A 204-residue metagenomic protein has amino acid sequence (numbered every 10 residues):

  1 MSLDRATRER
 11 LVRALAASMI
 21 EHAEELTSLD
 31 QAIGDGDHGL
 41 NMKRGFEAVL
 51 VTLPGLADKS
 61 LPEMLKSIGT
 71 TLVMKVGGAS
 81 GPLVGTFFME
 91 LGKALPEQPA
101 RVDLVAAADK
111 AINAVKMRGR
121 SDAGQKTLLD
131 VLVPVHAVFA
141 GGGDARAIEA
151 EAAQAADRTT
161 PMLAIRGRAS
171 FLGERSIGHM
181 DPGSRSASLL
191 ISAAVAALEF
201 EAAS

Functional and structural regions predicted by a protein language model:
M1-S204: N-terminal loops that bind phosphate or other acidic moieties and the adjacent beta-alpha structural core
